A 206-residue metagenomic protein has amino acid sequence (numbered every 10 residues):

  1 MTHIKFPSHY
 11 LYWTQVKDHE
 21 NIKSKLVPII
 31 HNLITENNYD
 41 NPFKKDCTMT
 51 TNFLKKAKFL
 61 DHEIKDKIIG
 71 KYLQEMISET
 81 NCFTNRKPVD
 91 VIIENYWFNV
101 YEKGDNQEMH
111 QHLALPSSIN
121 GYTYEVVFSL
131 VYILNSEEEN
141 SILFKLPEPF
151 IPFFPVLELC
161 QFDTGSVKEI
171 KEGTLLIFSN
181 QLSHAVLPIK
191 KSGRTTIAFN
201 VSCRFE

Functional and structural regions predicted by a protein language model:
M1-V89, N106: Non-heme Fe(II)/2-oxoglutarate
K17, I133-N135, N200-R204: Solvent-exposed residues in well-ordered beta-strands and their adjoining turns, especially edge/terminal strands
N85-Y96, L143-F144: A short coil-to-beta-strand element that immediately follows conserved catalytic motifs
N99-I177, L187, G193: Catalytic core of non-heme Fe(II) oxygenases with the double-stranded beta-helix
L143-K145, V201-E206: Double-stranded beta-helix
S192-V201: A short alpha/beta connector and helix-capping loop motif
